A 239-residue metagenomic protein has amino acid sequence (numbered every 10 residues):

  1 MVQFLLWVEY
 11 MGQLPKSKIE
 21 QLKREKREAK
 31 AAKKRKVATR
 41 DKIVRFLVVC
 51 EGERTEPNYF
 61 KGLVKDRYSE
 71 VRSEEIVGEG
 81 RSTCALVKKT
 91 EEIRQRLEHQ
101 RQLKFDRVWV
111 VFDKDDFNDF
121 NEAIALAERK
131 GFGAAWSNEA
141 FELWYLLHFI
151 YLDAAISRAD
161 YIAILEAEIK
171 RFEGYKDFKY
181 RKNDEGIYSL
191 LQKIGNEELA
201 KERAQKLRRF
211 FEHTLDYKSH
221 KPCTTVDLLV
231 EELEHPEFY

Functional and structural regions predicted by a protein language model:
V2-R45, P57, K61-V77, E98-R107 (+1 more regions): C-terminal accessory helical subdomains adjacent to catalytic cores in phosphodiester- and nucleotide-handling enzymes
F46-E51: Short hydrophobic beta-strand that contains or immediately precedes a catalytic carboxylate
E53-T55: Short acidic, Gly/Ser-rich segments with clustered Asp/Glu that frequently serve as metal-coordination loops in enzyme
T83: Interface signal in eukaryotic adaptor modules for cytoskeleton, membrane trafficking, and small-GTPase signaling
L86-Q102: Short, basic/hydrophobic alpha-helical segments
V87-E91, V108, F120: Generic internal hydrophobic packing segments that stabilize the cores of diverse globular domains
